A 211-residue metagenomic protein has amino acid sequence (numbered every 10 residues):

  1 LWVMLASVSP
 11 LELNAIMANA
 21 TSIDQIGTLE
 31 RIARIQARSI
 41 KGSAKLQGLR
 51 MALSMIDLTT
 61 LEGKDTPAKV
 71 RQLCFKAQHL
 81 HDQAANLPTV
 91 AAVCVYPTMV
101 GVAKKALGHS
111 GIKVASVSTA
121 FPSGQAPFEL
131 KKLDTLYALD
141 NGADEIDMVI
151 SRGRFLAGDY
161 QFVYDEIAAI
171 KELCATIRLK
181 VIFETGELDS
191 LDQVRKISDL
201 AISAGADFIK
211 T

Functional and structural regions predicted by a protein language model:
W2-S54: Charged, compositionally biased N-terminal leader segments and the immediate start of the first structured element
L46-R50, K64-P88, T98-T211: Alpha/beta enzyme core
L61: A short, histidine- and acid-enriched strand-loop-helix "catalytic/donor-clamping" loop that lines the nucleotide-sugar
